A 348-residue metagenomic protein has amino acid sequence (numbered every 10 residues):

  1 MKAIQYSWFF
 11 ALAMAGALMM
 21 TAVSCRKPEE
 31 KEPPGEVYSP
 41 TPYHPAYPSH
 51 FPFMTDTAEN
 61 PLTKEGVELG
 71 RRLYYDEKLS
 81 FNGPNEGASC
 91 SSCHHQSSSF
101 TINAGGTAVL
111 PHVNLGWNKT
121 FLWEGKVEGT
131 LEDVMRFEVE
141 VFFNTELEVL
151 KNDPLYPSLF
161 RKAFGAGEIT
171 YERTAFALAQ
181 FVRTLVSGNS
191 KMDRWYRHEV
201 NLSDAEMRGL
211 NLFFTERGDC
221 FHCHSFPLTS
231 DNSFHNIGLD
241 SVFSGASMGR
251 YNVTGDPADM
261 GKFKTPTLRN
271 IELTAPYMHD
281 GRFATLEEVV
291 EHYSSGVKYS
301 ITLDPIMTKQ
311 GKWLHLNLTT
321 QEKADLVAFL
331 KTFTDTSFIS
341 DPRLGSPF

Functional and structural regions predicted by a protein language model:
M1-E32: Bacterial Sec-dependent N-terminal signal peptides
C25-F348: Periplasmic c-type cytochrome electron-transfer domains
